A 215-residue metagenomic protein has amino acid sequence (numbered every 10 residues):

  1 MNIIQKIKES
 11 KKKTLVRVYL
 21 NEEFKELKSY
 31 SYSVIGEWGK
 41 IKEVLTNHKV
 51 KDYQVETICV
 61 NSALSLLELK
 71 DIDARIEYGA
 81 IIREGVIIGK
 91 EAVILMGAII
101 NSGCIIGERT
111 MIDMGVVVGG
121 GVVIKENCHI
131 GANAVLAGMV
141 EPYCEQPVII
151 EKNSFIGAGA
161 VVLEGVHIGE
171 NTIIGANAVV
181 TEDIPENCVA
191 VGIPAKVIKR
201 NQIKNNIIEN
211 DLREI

Functional and structural regions predicted by a protein language model:
M1-D71, I207-I215: Terminal amphipathic alpha-helical/low-complexity segments used for targeting or macromolecular assembly
L69-V191, A195-V197: Structural signal for interior beta-strand "rungs" in well-ordered beta-sheet cores of soluble enzyme domains
A137, Q202-I203: P-loop NTPase switch/communication element
V197-I198, N206-I207: Hydrophobic alpha-helical transmembrane segments of membrane transport and translocation systems, primarily multi-pass
